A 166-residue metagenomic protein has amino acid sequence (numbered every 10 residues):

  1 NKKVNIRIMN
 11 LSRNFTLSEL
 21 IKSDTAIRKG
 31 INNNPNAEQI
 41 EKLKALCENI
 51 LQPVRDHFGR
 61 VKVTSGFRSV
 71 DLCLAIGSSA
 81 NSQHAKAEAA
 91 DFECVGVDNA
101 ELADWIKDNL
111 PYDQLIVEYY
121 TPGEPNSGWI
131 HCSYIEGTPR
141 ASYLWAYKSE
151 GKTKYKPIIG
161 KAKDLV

Functional and structural regions predicted by a protein language model:
V4-R55, K148-V166: Extracytoplasmic cell-surface/polysaccharide-interacting catalytic and binding patches
I6-I8, C94-V166: Catalytic cores and adjacent binding grooves of peptidoglycan-active enzymes
N49-G77: Extended, low-complexity, intrinsically disordered C-terminal regulatory tails of eukaryotic serine/threonine kinases
K62-T64, A89-C94, H131: Structural recognition of the beta-strand scaffold that forms the well-ordered cores of secreted hydrolase catalytic
A75-A85, Y120-G123: Short, flexible, solvent-exposed loop/turn segments with mixed acidic/basic and small polar residues
N81-E101: Acidic, His- and aromatic-enriched active-site or binding-groove loops in soluble protein domains that engage sugars
